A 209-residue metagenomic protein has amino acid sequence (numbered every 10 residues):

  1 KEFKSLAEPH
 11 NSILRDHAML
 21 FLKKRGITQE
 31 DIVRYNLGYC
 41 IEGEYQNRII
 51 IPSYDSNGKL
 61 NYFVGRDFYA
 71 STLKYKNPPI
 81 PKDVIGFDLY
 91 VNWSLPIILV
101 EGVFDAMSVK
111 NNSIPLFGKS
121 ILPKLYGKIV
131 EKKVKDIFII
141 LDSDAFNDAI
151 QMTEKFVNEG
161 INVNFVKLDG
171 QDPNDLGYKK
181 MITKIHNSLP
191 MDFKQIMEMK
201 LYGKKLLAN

Functional and structural regions predicted by a protein language model:
K1-I50, Y54-N57, V91-N92, G127 (+2 more regions): TOPRIM metal-binding catalytic domain and adjacent DNA-binding surface shared by DnaG-type primases
L22, G58, I139, P173: A residue-level signal for conserved active-site and pocket-lining positions in enzyme catalytic cores
I41-D136: Phosphate-handling DNA/RNA-contact segment within nucleic-acid enzymes
R48-I49, V130-V134, N174-N187: Short, surface-exposed amphipathic charged segments that create phosphate/polyanion-binding patches used for binding
L99, K135-D148: Acidic beta-strand-to-loop metal/phosphate-binding motif
G102, D142, L168: Cofactor-binding loop segments of dinucleotide-utilizing enzymes, especially the Rossmann-like FAD- and NAD(P)+-binding
L116, N162-D172: A generic structural motif
D148-G160: Short, aromatic/basic amphipathic alpha-helical patches
